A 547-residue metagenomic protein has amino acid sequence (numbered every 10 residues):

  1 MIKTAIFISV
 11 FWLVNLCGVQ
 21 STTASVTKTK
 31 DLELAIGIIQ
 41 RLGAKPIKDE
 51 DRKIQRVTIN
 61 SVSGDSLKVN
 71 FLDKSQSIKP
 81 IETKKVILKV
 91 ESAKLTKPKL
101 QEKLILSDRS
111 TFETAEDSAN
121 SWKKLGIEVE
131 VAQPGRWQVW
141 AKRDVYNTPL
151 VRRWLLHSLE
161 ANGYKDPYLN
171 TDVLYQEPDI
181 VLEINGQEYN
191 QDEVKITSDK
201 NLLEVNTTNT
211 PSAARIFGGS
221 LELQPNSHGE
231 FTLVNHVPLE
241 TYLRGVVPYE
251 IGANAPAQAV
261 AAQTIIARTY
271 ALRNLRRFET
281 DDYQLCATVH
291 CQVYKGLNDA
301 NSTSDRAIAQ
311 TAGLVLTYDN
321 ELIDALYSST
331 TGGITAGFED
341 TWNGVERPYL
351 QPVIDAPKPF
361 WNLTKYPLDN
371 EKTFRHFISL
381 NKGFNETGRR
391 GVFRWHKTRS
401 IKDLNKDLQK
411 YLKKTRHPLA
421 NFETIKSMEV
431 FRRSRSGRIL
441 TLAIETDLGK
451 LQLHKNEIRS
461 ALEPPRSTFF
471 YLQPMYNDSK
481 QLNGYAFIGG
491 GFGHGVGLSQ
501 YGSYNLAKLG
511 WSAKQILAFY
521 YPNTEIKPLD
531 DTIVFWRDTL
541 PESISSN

Functional and structural regions predicted by a protein language model:
I2-N547: Conserved, single-site charged/polar hotspot
